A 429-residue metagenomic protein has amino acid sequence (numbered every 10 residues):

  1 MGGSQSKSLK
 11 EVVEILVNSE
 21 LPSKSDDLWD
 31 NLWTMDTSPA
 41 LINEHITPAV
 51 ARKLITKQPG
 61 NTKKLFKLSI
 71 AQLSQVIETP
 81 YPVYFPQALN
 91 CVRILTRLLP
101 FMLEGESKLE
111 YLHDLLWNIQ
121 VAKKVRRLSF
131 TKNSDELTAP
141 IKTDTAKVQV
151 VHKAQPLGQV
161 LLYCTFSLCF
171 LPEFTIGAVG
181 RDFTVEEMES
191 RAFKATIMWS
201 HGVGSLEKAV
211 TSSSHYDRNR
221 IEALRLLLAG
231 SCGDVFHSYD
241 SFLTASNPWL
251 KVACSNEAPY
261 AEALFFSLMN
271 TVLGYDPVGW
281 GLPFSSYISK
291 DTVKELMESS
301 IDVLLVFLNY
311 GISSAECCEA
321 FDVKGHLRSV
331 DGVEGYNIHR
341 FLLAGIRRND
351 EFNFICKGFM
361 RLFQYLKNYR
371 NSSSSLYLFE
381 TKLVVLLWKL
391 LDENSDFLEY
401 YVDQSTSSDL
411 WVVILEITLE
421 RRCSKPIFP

Functional and structural regions predicted by a protein language model:
G2-S299, V303: Long amphipathic alpha-helical scaffold regions
L65, V150-V160, C164, A253-D276 (+1 more regions): Alpha-solenoid helical repeat scaffolds
M102, D234, G311, E393-S395 (+1 more regions): Short, structured coil/turn linkers that connect adjacent secondary-structure elements
W199, V203, E222, H237-F242 (+3 more regions): Eukaryotic alpha-helical solenoid repeat scaffolds
Y239, S246, E316, W411-V412: Alpha-helix boundary/interfacial micro-motifs
E295-D302, V306-G311, K382-L386: Conserved, structured core domains in eukaryotic proteins
V303, F307-Y310, A315, A320 (+3 more regions): Intrinsically disordered, low-complexity peptide-like regions
